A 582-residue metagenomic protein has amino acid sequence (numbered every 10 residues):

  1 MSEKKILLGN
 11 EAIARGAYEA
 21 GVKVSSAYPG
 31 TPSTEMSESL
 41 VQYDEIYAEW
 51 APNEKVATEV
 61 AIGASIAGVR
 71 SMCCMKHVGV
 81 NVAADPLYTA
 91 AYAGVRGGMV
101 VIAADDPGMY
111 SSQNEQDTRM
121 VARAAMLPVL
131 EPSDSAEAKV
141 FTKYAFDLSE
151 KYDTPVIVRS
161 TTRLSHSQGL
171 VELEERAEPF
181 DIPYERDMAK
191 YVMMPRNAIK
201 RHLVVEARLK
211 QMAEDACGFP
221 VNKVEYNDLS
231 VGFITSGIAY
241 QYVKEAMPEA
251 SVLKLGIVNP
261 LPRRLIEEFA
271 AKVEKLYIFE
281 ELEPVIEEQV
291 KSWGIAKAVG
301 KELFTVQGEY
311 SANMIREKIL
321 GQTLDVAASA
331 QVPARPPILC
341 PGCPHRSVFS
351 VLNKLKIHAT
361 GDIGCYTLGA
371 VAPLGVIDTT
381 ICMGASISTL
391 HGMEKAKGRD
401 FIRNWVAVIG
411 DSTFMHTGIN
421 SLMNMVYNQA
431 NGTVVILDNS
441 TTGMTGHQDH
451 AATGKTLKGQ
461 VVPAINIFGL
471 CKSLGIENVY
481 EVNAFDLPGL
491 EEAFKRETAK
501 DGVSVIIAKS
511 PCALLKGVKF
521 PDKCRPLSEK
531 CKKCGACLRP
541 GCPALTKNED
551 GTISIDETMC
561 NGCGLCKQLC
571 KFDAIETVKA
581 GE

Functional and structural regions predicted by a protein language model:
M1-S135, R163, Y226-N227, V285-E287 (+1 more regions): Thiamine diphosphate
S2-N10, P132-L339, P344, I357 (+5 more regions): Flexible, low-complexity linker and terminal segments
M36-S39, I62, A83-L87, M109-Q116 (+16 more regions): Short acidic, glycine/serine/threonine-rich loops at helix termini
S39-E45, V243-L253, G469-G475: Short helix-loop-beta junction
E45-A51, A93-A104, I182-A189, Y427-S440 (+2 more regions): A glycine-rich helix N-cap at a beta->alpha junction
D106-P155, T161, M188, R196 (+3 more regions): Conserved thiamine diphosphate
A370-I507, G517-V518: Thiamine diphosphate
